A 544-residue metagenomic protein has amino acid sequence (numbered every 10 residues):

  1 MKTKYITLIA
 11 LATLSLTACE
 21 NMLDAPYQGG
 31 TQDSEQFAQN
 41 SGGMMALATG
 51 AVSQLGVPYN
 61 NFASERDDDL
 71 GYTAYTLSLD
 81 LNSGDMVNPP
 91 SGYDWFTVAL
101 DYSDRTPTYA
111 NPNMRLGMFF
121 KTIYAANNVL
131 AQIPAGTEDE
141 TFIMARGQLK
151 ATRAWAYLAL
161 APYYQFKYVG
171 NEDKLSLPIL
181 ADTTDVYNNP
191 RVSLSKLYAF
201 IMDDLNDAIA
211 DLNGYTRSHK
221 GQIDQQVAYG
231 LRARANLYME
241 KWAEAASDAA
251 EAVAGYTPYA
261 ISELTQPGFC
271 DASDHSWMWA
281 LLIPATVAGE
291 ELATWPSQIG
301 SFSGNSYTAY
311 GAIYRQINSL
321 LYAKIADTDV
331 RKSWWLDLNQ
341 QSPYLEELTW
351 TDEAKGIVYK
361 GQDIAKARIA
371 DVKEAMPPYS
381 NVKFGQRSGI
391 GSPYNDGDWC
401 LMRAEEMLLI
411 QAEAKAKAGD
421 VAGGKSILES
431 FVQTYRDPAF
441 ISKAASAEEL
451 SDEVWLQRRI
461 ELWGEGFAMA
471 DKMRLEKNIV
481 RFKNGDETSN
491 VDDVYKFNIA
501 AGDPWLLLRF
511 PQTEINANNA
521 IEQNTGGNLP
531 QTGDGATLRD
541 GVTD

Functional and structural regions predicted by a protein language model:
C19-Y75, A312, L321-T328, W334-N339 (+5 more regions): Membrane-proximal, proline-rich intrinsically disordered regions
G29-E35, D67-L79, F166-D173, G214-S297 (+1 more regions): Short, surface-exposed recognition loops and adjoining beta-strand edges that mediate ligand/DNA contacts, enriched
Y59, A246-C400, A404, P438 (+7 more regions): Hydrophobic-face positions in mid-chain alpha helices that act as interaction patches
N88-Y163, V192, A210-Y215, Y394-W399: Conserved, well-structured interaction surfaces
